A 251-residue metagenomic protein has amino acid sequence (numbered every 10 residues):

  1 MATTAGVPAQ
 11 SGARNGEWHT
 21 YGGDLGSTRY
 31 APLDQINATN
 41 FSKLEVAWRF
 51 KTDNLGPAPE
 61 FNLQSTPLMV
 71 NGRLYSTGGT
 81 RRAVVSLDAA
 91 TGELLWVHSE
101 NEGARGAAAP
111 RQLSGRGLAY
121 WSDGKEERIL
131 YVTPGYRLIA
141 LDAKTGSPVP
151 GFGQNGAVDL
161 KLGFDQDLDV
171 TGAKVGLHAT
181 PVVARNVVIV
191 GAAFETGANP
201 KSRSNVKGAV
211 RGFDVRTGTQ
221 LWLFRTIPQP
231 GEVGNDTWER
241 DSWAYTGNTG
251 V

Functional and structural regions predicted by a protein language model:
A2-S11: Boundary at the C-terminal end of the N-terminal hydrophobic targeting segment
S11-P57, E93-A107, S147-V170, T219-I227 (+1 more regions): Aromatic (tryptophan-biased) beta-strands that constitute blades/sheets of beta-rich domains
W18-G22, E60-G79, A83, A109-R137 (+3 more regions): Repeat-blade elements of multi-bladed beta-propeller folds
I36-T39, L87, L141, F213: Hydrophobic/aromatic beta-strand positions that recur at structurally equivalent sites within the blades
L44, F50, V84-V85, F194 (+3 more regions): N-terminal export/assembly segments and adjacent metallocofactor-ligating motifs of anaerobic energy-metabolism
T91, L141, T145-G146, N205-T219: Beta-propeller blade signature
G135, G146-S147: Beta-rich strand-turn-strand
